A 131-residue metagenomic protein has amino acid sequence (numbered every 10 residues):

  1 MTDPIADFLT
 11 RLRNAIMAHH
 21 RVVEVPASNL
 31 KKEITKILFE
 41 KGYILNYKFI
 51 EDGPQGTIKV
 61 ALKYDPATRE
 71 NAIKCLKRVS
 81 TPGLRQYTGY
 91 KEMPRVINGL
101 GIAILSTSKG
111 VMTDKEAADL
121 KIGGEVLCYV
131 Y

Functional and structural regions predicted by a protein language model:
M1-Y131: Core subunits and conserved enzymes of cellular information-processing and envelope-translocation systems across
